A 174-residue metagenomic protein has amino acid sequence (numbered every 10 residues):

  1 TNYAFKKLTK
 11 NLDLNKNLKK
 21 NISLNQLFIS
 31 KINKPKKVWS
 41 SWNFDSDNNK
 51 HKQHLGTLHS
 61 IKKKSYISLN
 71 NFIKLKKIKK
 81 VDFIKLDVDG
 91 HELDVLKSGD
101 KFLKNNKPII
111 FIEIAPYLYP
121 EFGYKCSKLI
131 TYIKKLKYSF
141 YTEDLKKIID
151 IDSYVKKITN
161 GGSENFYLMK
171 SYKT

Functional and structural regions predicted by a protein language model:
T1-T174: Phosphate/nucleotide-binding beta-alpha loop and adjacent structural elements of enzyme active sites
